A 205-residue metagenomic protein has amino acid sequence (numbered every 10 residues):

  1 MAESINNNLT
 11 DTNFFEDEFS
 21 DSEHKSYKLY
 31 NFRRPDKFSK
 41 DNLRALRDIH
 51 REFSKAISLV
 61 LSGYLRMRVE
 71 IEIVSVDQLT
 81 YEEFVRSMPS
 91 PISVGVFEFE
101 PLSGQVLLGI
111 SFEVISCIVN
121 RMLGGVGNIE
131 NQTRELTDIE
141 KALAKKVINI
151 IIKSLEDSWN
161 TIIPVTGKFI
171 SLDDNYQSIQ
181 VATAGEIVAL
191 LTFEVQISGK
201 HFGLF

Functional and structural regions predicted by a protein language model:
M1-F205: N-terminal auxiliary interaction/assembly segments of multi-subunit proteins
